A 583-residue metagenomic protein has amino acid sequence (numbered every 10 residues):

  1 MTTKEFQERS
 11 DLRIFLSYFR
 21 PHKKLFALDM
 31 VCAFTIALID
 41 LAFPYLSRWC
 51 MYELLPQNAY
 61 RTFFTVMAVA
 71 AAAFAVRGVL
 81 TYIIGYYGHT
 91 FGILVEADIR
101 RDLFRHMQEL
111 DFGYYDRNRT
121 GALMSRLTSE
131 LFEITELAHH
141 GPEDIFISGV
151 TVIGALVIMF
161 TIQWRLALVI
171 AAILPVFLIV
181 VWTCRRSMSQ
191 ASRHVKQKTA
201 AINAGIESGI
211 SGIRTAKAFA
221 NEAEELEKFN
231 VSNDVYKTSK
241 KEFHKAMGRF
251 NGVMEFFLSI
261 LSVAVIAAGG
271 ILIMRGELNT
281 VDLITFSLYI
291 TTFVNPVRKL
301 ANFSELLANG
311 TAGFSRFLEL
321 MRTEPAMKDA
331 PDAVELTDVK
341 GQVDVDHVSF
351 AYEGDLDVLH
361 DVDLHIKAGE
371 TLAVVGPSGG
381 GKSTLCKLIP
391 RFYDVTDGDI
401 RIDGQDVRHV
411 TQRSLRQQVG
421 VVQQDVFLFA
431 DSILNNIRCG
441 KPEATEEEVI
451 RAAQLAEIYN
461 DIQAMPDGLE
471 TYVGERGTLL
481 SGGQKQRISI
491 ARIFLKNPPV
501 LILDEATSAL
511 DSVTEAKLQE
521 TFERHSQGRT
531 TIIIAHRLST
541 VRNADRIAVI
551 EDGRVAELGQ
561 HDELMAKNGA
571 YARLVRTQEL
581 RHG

Functional and structural regions predicted by a protein language model:
D11, F19, I84, G88-G92 (+3 more regions): Juxtamembrane loop-to-helix connectors within ABC transporter transmembrane domains
L16, P21-K24, F112-G113, S129-A138 (+9 more regions): An intracellular "coupling" helix at the cytosolic face of ABC transporter transmembrane type-1 domains
R20, F26-I83, Y87, F160-R165 (+1 more regions): Transmembrane helix-loop-helix hairpins at lipid-water interfaces of multipass membrane proteins, especially the type-1
V31, A73-G92, E143-V150, A171-V195 (+4 more regions): Alpha-helical transmembrane segments of multi-pass membrane proteins
V31, T35, I39-F43, A68 (+4 more regions): Hydrophobic alpha-helical transmembrane segments of ABC transporter permease domains
P56-V66, A72, I158-A172, A246-S315 (+1 more regions): Helix-loop-helix
L336-G583: ABC-type nucleotide-binding domain
